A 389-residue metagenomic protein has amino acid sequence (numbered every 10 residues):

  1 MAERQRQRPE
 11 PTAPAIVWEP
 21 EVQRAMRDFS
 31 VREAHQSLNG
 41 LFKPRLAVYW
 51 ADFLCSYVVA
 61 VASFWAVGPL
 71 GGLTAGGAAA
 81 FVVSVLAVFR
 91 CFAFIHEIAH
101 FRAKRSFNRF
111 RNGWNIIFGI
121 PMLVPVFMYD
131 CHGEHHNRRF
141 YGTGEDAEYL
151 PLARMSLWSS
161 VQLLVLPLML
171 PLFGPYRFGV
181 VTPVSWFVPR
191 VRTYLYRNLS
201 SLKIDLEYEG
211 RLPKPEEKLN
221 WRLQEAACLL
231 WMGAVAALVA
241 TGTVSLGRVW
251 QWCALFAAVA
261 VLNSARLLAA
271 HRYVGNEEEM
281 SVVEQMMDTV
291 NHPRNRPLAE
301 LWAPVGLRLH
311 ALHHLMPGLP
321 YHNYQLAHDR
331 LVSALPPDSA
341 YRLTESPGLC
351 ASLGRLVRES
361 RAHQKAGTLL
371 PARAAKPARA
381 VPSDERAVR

Functional and structural regions predicted by a protein language model:
M1-V83, F118-V249, H322-R389: Non-catalytic, topology-defining segments of multipass membrane proteins
F53, F81-V82, G113, I117 (+3 more regions): Residue-level signature of the transmembrane alpha-helical core of multi-pass small-molecule transporters
V85-I95, V124-M128, W252-S281: Transmembrane alpha-helical segments that form the membrane-embedded catalytic/substrate-channel core of multi-pass
L86, V126, P297-L307: Long helical/loop segments within the catalytic core of UDP-sugar-dependent glycosyltransferases, especially the large
C91-H100, M128-F140, L267-G275, V305-L319: Histidine-centered catalytic micro-motifs
A93-G113, R139-L152: Aspartate-rich (DDxxD/NDxxD/DxxxD) Mg2+/diphosphate-binding motifs and their adjoining helix-loop segments
A270-L298: Flexible internal linker/loop segments at domain or repeat junctions
G275-E279, P320, A327: Extended hydrophobic-aromatic, low-complexity segments
